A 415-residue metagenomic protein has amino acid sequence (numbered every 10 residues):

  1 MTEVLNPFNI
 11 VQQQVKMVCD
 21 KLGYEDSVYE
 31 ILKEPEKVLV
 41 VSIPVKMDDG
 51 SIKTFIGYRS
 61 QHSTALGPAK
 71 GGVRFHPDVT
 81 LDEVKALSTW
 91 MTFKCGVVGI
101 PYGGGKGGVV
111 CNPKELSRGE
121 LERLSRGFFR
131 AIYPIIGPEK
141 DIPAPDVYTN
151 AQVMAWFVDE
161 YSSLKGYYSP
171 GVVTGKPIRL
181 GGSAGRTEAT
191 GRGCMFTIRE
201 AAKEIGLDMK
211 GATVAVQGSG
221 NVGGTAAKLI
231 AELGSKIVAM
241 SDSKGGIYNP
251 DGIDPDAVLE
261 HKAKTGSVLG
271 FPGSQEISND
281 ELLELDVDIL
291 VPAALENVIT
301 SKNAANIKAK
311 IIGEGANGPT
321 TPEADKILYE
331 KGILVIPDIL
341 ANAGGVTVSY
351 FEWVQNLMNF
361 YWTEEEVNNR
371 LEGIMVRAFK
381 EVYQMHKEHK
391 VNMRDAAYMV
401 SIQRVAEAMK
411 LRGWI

Functional and structural regions predicted by a protein language model:
T2-N6, L22, A201-A202, A305-I415: Adenosine-phosphate binding glycine-rich loop
T2-S42: Short, Gly/Pro- and small/polar-rich lid/capping loops
N6, I10-Q13, G23, V79-D82 (+20 more regions): Conserved active-site and cofactor/substrate-binding residues in soluble primary-metabolism enzymes
V41-D49, T54-P113: Glycine-rich, N-terminal phosphate-binding loop and its surrounding beta-alpha-beta segment
G96-K210: Glycine/serine-rich phosphate-binding loop and adjoining beta1-alpha1 elements at the start of nucleotide-handling
T174-P177, G182-V287: Glycine-rich phosphate/diphosphate-binding loop of Rossmann-like nucleotide-binding domains
G245-V335: Rossmann-like adenosine-cofactor binding region
